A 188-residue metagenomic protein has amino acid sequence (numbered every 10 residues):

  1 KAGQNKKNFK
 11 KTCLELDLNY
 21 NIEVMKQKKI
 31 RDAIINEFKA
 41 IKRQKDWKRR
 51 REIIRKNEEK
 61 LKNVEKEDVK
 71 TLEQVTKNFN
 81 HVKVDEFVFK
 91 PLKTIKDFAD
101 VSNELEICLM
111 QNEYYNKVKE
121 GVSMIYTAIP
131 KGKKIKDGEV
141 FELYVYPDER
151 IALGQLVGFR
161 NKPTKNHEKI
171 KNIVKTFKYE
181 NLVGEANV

Functional and structural regions predicted by a protein language model:
K1-V188: Catalytic-core elements of nucleic-acid end-processing and repair enzymes
